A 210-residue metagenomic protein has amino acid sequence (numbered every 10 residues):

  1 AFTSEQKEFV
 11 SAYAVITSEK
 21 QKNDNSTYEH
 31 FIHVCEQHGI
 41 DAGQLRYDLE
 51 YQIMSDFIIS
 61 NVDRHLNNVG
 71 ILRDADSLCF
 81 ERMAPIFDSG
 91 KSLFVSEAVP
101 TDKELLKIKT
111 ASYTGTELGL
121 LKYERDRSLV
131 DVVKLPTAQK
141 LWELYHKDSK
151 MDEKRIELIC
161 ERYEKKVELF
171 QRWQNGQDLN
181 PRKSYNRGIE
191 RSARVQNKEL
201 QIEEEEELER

Functional and structural regions predicted by a protein language model:
A1-N61, L66, G70-R210: Anionic ligand-binding catalytic core segments
